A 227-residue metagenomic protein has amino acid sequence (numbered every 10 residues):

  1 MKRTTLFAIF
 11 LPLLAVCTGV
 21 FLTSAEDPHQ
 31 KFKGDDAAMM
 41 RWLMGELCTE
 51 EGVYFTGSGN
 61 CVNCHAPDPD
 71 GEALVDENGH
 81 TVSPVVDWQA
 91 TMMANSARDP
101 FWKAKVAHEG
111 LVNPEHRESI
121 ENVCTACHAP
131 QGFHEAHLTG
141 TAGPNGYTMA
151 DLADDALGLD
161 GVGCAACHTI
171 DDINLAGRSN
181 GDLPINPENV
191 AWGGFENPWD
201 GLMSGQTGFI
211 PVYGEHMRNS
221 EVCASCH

Functional and structural regions predicted by a protein language model:
M1-T5: Positively charged n-region of N-terminal signal peptides that target proteins for export
L6-I9, M93: Intrinsic low-complexity, intrinsically disordered segments enriched in polar/basic residues
I9-G19: Bacterial N-terminal signal peptides
T23-D160, T169-R218, S225: Sequence context of c-type cytochrome heme-c attachment sites
G163: Structural signature of FAD isoalloxazine-binding scaffolds in flavoprotein oxidoreductases
A166: Ca2+-coordinating acidic residues in Ca2+-binding motifs
